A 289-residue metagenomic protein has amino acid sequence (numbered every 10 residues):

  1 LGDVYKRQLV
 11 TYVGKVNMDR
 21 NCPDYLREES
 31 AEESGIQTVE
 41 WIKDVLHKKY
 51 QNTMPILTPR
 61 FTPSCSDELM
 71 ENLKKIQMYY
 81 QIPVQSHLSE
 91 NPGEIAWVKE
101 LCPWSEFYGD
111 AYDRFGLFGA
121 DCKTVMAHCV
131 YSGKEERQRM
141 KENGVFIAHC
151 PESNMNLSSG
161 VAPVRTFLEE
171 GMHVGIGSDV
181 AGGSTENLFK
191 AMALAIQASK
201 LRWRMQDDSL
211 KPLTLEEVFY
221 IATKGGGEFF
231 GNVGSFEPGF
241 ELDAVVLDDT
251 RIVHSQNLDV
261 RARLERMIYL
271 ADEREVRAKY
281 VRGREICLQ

Functional and structural regions predicted by a protein language model:
L1-Y5: Short, small-residue-biased leader/transition segments that mark boundaries at the very start of proteins
R7-A127: Metal-coordinating catalytic core of metallo-dependent amide/deamination hydrolases
Q8-V10, Q77-P83, L117, C122 (+3 more regions): Glycine-enriched alpha-helix->loop->beta-strand junction motifs that scaffold or abut catalytic
L57, H87, M126, M140 (+7 more regions): Divalent metal-coordination and catalytic microenvironments
P92-S105, R137-K141, S158-F167, S184-K200 (+1 more regions): Histidine/acidic-residue-rich catalytic or RNA/ligand-binding cores of hydrolases and nuclease-related proteins
R114-K123, R165-V253: His/Asp/Glu-enriched, well-ordered alpha-helical/loop segment that forms or immediately abuts the divalent-metal
F146-C150, M155-A162, T166, M172 (+1 more regions): A conserved active-site cap/scaffold subdomain adjacent to cofactor or substrate pockets
E241-Q289: C-terminal cap of metal-dependent C-N hydrolases
